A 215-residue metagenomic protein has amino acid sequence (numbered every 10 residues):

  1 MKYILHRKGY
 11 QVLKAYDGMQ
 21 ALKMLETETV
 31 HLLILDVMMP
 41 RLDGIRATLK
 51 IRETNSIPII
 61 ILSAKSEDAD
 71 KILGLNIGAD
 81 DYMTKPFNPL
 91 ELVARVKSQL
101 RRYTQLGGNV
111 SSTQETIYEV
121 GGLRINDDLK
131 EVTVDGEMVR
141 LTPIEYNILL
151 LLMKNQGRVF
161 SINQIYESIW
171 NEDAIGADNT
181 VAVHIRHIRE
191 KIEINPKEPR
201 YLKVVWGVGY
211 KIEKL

Functional and structural regions predicted by a protein language model:
K2-R7: Charged docking surfaces used in two-component/phosphorelay signaling
G9-Y16, M24: Short hydrophobic/Thr-rich beta-strand motif most characteristic of the beta2 strand and flanking loop of CheY-like
Y16-Q20, D43-R46, D70: Acidic catalytic/metal-coordinating carboxylates
E28-I34: Active-site beta3 strand of CheY-like receiver
M39: Receiver (REC) domain active-site loop signature in two-component systems and cognate sites in sensor histidine kinases
L49, E53, P58-E119: Basic, amphipathic DNA-recognition helix from helix-turn-helix-like DNA-binding domains
S98-V159, N163: Short, Lys/Arg-enriched segments at the junction into DNA-binding effector domains of transcriptional regulators
E115, R140, I185, R189-L215: DNA-binding patch around the recognition helix
